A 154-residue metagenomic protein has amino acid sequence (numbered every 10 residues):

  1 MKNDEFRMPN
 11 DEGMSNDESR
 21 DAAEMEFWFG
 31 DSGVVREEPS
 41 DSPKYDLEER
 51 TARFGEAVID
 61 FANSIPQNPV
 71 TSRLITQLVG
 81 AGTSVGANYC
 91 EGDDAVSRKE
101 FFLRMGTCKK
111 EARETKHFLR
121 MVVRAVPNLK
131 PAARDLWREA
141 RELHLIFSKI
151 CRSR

Functional and structural regions predicted by a protein language model:
M1-R154: Amphipathic alpha-helical assembly/interaction segments
